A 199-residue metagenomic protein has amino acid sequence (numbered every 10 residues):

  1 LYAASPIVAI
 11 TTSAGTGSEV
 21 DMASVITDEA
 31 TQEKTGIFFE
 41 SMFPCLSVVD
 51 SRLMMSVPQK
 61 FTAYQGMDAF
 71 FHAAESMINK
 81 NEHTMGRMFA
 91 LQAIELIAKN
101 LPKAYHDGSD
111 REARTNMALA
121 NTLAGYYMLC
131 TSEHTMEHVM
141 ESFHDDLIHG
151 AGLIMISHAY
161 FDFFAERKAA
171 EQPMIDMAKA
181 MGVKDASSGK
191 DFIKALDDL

Functional and structural regions predicted by a protein language model:
L1-E82: A glycine/threonine-rich phosphate-anchoring loop and its flanking beta-alpha core in nucleotide/phosphate-binding
V25, H134-M140, I156: Re-entrant/interfacial helical elements at transmembrane boundaries that shape and gate the permeation pathway
S41-S47, M128-T135: Acidic-glycine-rich active-site phosphate/pyrophosphate-binding loop
T62-M67, G86, A90, D146-I148: Short glycine/threonine-rich catalytic loop with a Thr-x-Gly-x-Asp
A63, E82-G86, S109-A113, A170 (+1 more regions): Residue-level recognition of alpha-helical structural elements
H72, H134, H149: Histidine-centered divalent metal-coordination motifs
E75-T131, H138-S142: Glycine-rich phosphate/diphosphate-binding loops and the adjacent beta-loop-alpha structural elements that coordinate
D146, G150-L199: Gly/Pro-rich interdomain helix-loop hinge
